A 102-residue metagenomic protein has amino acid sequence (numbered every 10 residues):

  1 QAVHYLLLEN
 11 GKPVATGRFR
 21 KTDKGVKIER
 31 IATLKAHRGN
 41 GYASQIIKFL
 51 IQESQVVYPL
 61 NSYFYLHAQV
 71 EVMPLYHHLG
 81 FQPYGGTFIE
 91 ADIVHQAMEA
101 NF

Functional and structural regions predicted by a protein language model:
Q1-H4: Short secondary-structure junction/hinge motifs that connect adjacent elements
L6, K12-R20, G25-A32: Conserved beta-strand in the GNAT
L7-N10, A100-F102: Active-site beta-strand termini and strand-to-loop segments that position acidic
K21-E29, R38, L60, D92-H95: A conserved beta-turn-beta hairpin within the catalytic core of GNAT-like acetyltransferases that forms part
K27, A32, Y65-H67, A97: Conserved beta-strand segments that form the floor/walls of ligand-binding pockets within enzyme and binding domains
H37, G41-L50: Conserved acetyl-CoA pyrophosphate-binding loop and the N-cap/start of the following alpha-helix in GNAT-like
S54-Q69: Conserved GNAT acetyl-CoA-binding A-motif
L60, V70-T87, A91-V94: Conserved active-site alpha-helix within GNAT-family acetyltransferase domains
